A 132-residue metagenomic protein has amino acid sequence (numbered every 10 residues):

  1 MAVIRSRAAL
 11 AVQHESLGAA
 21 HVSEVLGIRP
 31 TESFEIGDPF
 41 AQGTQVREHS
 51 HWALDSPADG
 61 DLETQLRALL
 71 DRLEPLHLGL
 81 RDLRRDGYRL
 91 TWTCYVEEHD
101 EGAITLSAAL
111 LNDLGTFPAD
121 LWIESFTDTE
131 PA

Functional and structural regions predicted by a protein language model:
M1-A132: Acidic (Asp/Glu-rich) sequence patches and key acidic residues that form negatively charged surfaces used
